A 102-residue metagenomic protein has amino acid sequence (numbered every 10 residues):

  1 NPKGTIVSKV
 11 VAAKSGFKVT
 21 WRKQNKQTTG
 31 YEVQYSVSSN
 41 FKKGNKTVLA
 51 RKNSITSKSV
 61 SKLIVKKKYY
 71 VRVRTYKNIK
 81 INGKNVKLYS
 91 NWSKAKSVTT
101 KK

Functional and structural regions predicted by a protein language model:
N1-K26, G83-K102: Pro/Thr/Ser/Gly-rich low-complexity, intrinsically disordered linker/stalk tracts
K18, S36, G44-T47, V60-S61 (+1 more regions): Short, surface-exposed linear motifs at loops/turns and structural transition points
W21, V33, V60, V71-V73: An aromatic-rich alpha-helical recognition segment common to small helix-rich domains
N25-L49: Extracellular low-complexity, O-glycosylation-prone stalks/linkers
T29, S61, K94: Residue-level signal for beta-strand positions within conserved beta-sheet cores that form or flank
N53-S59: Short S/T/G- and acidic-enriched coil/turn segments that sit immediately N-terminal to beta-strands in beta-sandwich
L63-I81: Beta-strand-rich modules
